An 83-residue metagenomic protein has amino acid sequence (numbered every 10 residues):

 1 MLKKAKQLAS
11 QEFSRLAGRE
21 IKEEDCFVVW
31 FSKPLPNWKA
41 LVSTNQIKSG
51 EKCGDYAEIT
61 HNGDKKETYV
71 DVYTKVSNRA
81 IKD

Functional and structural regions predicted by a protein language model:
M1-C26: Short, non-transmembrane alpha-helical segments in secretory-pathway proteins
I21, W38-K39, I81: Amphipathic alpha-helical interaction segments
C26-E67: Amphipathic, interaction-prone secondary-structure segments
G63-D83: A short, surface-exposed interaction/processing loop segment used at functional sites
